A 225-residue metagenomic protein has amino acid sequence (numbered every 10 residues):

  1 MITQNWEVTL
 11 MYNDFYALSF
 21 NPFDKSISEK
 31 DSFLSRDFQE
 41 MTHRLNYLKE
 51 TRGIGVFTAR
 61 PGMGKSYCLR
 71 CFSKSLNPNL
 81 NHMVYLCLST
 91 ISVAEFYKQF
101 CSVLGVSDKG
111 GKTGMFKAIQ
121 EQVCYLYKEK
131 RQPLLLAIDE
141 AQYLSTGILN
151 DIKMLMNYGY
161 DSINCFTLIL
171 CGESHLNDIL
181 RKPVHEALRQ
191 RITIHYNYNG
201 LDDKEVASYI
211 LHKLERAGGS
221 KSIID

Functional and structural regions predicted by a protein language model:
M1-R52: A short, basic N-terminal segment
N13-D14, S92-F96, S107-D151, G159-N164 (+2 more regions): Mid-core helix/loop region of P-loop NTP-binding domains shared across ATPases and GTPases
L18-F23, N81, I91-G110: Conserved NTP-binding/hydrolysis module of P-loop NTPases
T51-C71: Walker A/P-loop nucleotide-binding motif
G55-T58, Y85, A137: Short hydrophobic/aromatic beta-strand immediately N-terminal to the Walker A/P-loop
M63, E140-T146, M154, H175-L176: Residues immediately C-terminal
P78-L88: Conserved catalytic segments around the Walker B and adjacent sensor/switch elements of P-loop NTPase domains
Y125-E129, I169, I179-D225: Helix-loop-helix "sensor" segment of P-loop NTPases
